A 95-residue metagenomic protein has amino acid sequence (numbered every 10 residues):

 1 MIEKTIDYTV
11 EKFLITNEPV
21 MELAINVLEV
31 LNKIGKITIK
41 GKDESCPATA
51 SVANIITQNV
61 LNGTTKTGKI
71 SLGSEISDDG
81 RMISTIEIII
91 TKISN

Functional and structural regions predicted by a protein language model:
M1-K36, E44-N95: Long, charged, low-complexity intrinsically disordered regions
